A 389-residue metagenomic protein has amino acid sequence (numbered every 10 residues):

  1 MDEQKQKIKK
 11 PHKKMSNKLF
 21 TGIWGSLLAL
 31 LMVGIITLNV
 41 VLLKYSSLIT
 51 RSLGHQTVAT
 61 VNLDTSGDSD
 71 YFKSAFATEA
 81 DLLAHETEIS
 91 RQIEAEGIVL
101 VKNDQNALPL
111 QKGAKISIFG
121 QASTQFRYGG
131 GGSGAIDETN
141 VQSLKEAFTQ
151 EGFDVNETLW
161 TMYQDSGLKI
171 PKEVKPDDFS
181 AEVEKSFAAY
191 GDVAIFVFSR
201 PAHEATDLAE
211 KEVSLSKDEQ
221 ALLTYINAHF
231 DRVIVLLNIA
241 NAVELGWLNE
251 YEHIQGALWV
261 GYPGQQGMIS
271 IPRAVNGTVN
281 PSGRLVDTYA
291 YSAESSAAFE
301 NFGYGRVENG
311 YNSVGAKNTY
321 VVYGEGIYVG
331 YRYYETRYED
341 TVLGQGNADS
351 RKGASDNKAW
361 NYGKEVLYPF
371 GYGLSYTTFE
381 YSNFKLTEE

Functional and structural regions predicted by a protein language model:
M1-E389: C-terminal non-catalytic regions of proteins with extracellular/luminal or membrane-system context
